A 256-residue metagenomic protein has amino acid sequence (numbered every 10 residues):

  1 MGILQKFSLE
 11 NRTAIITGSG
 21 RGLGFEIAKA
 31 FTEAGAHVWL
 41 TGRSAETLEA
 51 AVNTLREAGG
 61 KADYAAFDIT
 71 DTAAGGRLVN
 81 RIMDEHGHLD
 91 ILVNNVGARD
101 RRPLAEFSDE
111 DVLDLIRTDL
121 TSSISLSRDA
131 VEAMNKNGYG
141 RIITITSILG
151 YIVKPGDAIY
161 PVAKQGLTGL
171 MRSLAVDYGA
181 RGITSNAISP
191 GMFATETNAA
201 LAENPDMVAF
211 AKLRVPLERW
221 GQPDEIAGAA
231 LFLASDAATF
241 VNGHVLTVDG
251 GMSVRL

Functional and structural regions predicted by a protein language model:
G2-Q5, I152, L231, N242-L256: Short C-terminal tail/terminal secondary-structure segment of NAD(P)H-dependent dehydrogenase/reductase domains
T13, G20-G22: Conserved glycine-rich cofactor-binding loop
P103-L104, D111-I116, A211: Substrate-binding pocket helix/loop in short-chain dehydrogenase/reductase
A105, I152-A158, A180-R181, E218 (+1 more regions): Active-site loop immediately N-terminal to the catalytic Tyr-X3-Lys motif of short-chain dehydrogenase/reductase
S127, A163, M171: Active-site helix of classical SDR
S147: Residue(s) in the substrate-gating loop at a strand-loop-helix junction that position the organic substrate next
G179, T184, V241-G243: Short, small/polar-rich loop/turn modules that mediate ligand/substrate recognition or access, typified
